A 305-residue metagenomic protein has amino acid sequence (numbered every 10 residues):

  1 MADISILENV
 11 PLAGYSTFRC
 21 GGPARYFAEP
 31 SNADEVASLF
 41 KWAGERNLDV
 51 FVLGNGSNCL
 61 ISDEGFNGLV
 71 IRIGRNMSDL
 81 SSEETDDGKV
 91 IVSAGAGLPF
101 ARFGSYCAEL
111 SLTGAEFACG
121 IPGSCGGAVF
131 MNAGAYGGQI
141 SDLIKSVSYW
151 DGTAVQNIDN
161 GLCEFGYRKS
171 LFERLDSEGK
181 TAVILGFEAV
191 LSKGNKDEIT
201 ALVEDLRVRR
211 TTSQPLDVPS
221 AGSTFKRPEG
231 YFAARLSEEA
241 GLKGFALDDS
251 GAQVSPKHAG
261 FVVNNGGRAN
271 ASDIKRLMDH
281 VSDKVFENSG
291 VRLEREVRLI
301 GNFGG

Functional and structural regions predicted by a protein language model:
M1-C125: Anion-binding (especially nucleotide phosphate/pyrophosphate-binding) glycine-rich loop and adjoining beta-alpha core
L7-E8, G14, N55, C59 (+3 more regions): Phosphate/pyrophosphate- and phosphate-bearing ligand-binding catalytic cores of soluble enzymes
G21, A28-A33, L60-D79, F130-E164 (+1 more regions): Structural signature of FAD isoalloxazine-binding scaffolds in flavoprotein oxidoreductases
Y26, R46-D49, I71-R72, K89 (+7 more regions): Short, low-complexity, polar/charged sequence segments that are solvent-exposed and flexible
D86, M131, N264-R268: Short coil/turn segments at secondary-structure junctions
C107, C125, V129-A133, S148-D151 (+2 more regions): Short, well-ordered alpha-helical segments in soluble proteins
A108-L110, G114-K145, S220: A gly/ser-rich beta-alpha-beta helix-loop segment of oxidoreductase catalytic cores
